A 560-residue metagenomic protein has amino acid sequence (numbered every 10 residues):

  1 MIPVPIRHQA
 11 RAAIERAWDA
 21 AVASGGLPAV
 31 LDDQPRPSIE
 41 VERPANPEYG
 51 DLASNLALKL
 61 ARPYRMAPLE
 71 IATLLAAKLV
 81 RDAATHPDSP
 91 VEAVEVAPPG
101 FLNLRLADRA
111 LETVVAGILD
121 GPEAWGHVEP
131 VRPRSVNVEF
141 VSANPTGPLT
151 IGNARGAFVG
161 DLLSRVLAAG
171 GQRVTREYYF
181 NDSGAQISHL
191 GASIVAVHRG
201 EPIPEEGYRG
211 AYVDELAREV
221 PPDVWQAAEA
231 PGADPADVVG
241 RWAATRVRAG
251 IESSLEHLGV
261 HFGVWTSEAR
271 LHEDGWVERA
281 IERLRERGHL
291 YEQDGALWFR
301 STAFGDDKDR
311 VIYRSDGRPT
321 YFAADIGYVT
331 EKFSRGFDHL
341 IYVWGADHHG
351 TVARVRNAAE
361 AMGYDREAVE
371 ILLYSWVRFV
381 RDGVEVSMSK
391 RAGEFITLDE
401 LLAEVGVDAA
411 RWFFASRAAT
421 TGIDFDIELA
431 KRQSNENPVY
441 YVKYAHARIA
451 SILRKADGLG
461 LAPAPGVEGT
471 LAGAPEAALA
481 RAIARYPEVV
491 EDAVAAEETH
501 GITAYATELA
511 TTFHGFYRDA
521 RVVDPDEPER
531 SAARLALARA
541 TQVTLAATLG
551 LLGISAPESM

Functional and structural regions predicted by a protein language model:
M1-E112, L119-M560: Non-catalytic interaction-recognition regions
